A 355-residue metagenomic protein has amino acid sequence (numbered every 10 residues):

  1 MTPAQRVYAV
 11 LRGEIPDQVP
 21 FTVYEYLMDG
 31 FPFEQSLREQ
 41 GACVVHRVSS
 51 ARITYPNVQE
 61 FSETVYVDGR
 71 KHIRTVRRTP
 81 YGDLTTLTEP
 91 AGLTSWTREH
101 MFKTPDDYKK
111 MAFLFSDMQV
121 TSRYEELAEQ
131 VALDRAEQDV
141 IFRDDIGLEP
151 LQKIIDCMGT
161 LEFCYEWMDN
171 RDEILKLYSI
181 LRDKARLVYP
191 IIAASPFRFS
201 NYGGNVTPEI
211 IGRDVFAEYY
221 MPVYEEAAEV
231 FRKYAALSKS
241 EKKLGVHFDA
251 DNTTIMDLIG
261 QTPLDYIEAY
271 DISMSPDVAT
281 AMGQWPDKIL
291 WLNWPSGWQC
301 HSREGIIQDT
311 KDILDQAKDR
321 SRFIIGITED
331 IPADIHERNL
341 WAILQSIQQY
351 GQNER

Functional and structural regions predicted by a protein language model:
M1-M28, A112-R355: Active-site loop segments of alpha/beta catalytic cores
R6-D17, S62-R74: Short, surface-exposed loop and linker segments with low hydrophobicity and enrichment for Pro/Ser/Thr
V19, Y26-Y66: Segments that shape or occlude catalytic/ligand-binding pockets
G30, L84-T86, H301: Intrinsically disordered, low-complexity acidic/polar segments
F33-C43, T85-W96, N339: Surface-exposed flexible segments
G41-E60, F102-F115, I146-C157: An N-terminal domain-start capping segment
E60-V65, I73-R77, Q130, D134 (+1 more regions): Polar/charged side chains located within well-ordered beta-strands of beta-rich proteins
E63-D117: A contiguous, low-structure linker/loop signature
